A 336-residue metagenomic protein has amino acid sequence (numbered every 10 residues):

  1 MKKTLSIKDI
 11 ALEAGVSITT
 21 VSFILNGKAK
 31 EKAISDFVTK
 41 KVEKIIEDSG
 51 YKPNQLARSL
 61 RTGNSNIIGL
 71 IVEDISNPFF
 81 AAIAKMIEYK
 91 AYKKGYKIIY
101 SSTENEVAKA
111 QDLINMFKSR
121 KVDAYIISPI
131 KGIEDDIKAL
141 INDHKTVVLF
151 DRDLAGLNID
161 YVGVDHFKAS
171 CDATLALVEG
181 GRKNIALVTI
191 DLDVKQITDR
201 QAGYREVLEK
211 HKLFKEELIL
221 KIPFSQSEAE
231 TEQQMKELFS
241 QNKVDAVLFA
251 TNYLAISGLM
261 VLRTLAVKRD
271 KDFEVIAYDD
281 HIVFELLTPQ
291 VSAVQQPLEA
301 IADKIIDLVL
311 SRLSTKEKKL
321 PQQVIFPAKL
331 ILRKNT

Functional and structural regions predicted by a protein language model:
M1-G63: N-terminal helix-turn-helix DNA-binding module of bacterial transcription factors
M1-S6, I46-F79, I83-K85, K94 (+2 more regions): N-terminal helix-turn-helix/winged-helix DNA-binding helices and compositionally similar short basic alpha-helical
I18-F23, L60-D74, A176, N184-D191: Short beta-strand segments enriched in small/hydrophobic residues
V72-A81, S101-K109, V162-D172, V188-Q234 (+4 more regions): Hinge/beta->alpha junction and helix N-cap segments in small-molecule ligand-binding domains
Y89-E134: Central regulatory/effector-binding core of bacterial HTH transcription factors
A124-D172, Y253, K268, D279-V291: Flexible loop/hinge segments that line or gate small-molecule binding clefts
N184, K215-L218, K268-V275: Short acidic capping loops at alpha-helix termini that bridge into adjacent secondary structure
K236-T336: Flexible loop/turn connectors
